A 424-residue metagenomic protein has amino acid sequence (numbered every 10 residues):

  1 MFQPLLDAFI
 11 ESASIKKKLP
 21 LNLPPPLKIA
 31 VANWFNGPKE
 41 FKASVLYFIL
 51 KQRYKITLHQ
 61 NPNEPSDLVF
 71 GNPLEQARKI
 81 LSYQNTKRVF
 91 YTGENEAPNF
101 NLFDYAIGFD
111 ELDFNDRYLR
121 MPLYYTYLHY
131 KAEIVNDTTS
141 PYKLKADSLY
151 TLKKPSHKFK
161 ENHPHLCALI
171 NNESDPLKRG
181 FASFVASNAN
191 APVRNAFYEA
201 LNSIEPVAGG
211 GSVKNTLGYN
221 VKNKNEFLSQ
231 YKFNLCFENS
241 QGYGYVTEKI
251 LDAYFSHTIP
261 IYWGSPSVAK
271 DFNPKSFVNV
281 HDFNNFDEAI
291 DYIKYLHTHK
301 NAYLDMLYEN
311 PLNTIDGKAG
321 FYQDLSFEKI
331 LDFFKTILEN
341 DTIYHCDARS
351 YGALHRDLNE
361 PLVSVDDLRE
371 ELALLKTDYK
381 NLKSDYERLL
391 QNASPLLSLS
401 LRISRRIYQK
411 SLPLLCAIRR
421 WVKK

Functional and structural regions predicted by a protein language model:
F2-G71, E75-Q84, V89, F100-S203 (+3 more regions): Pol beta-like nucleotidyltransferase catalytic core
Y91-N95, G211-S212, E238, T258: Histidine-centered beta-alpha loop that forms part of the nucleotide-sugar donor binding/catalytic region in diverse
N202-G211: Nucleotide-activated donor-binding/catalytic signature segment of Leloir-type glycosyltransferases, i.e., the conserved
Y408-K424: Low-complexity, charge- and small-residue-enriched intrinsically disordered regions
